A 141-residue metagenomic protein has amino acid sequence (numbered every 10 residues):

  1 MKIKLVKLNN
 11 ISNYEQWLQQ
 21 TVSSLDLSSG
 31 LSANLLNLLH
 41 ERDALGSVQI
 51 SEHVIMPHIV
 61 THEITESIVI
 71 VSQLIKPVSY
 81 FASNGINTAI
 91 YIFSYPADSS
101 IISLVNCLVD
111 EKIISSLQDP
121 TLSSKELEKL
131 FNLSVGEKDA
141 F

Functional and structural regions predicted by a protein language model:
M1-F141: Cytosolic covalent-transfer regions centered on His/Cys nucleophiles that carry phosphoryl or persulfide groups
